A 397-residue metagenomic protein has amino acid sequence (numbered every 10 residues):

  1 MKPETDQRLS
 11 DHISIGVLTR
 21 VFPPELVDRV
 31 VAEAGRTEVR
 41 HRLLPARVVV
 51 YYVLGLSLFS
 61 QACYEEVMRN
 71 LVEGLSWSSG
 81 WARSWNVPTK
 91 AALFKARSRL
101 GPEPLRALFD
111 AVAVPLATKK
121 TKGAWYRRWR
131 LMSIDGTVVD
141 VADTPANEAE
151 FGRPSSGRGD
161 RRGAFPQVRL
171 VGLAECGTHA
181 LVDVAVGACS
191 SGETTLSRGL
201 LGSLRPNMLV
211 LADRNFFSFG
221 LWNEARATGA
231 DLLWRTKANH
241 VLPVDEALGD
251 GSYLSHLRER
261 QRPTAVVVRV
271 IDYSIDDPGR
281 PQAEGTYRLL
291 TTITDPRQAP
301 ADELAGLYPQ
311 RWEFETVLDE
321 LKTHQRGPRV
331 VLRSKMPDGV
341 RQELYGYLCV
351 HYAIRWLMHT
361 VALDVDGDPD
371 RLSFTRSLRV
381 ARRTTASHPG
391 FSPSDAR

Functional and structural regions predicted by a protein language model:
M1-E66, N70, S98-L100, A107-A111 (+2 more regions): Single, function-defining residue in the core of a domain
E66-S76, R83-P88: A short glycine/small-residue-enriched secondary-structure motif
G80-L100: Major-groove recognition helix of helix-turn-helix-like DNA-binding domains
P115: Phosphate-interacting basic helix/loop segments used at nucleotide- and nucleic-acid interfaces
G123: Noncatalytic carbohydrate-binding groove/subsite architecture in carbohydrate-active enzymes
